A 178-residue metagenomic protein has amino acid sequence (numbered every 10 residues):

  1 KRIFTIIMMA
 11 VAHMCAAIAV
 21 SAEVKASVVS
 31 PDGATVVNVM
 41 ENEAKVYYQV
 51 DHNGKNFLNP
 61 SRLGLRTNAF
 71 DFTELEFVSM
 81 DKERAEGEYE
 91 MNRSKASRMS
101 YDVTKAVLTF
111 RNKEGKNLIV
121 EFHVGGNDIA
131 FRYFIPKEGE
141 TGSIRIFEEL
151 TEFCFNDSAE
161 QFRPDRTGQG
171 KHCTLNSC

Functional and structural regions predicted by a protein language model:
K1-I3: Positively charged n-region of N-terminal signal peptides that target proteins for export
I6-A16: Bacterial N-terminal signal peptides
A17-A22, A26: Boundary at the C-terminal end of the N-terminal hydrophobic targeting segment
K25-C178: N-terminal accessory beta-strand-rich subdomains and adjacent acidic, glycine-rich linkers that precede catalytic cores
